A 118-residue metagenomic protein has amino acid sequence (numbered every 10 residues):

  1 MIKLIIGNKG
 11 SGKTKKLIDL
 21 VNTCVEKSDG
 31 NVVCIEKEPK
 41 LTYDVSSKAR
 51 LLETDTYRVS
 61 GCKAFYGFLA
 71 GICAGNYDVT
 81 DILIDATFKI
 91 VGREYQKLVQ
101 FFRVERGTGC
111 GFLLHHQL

Functional and structural regions predicted by a protein language model:
M1-G71: Conserved P-loop
C73-D78, I82-L118: Replace "adjacent to P-loop NTPase cores in ATP/GTP-dependent enzymes" with "adjacent to NTP-binding cores
